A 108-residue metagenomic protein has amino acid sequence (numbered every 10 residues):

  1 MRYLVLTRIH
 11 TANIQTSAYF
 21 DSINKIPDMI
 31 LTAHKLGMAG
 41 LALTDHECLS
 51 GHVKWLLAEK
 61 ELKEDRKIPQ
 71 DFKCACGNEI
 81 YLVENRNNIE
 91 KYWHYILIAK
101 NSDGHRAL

Functional and structural regions predicted by a protein language model:
M1-L108: Phosphodiester-processing cores and adjacent nucleic acid-binding clamps
